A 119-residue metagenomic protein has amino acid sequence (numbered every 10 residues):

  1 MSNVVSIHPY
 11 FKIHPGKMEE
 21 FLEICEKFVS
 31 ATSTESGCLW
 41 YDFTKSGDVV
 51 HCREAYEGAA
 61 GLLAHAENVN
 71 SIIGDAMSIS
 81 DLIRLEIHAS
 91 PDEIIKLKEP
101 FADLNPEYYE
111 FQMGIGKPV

Functional and structural regions predicted by a protein language model:
M1-H51, E57-E67, S78-V119: Short S/T/G/P-rich N-terminal loop/turn motif that feeds into the first structured element of a domain
N70-I73: A short, acidic, amphipathic alpha-helical segment used as a generic capping/interface helix at domain edges
